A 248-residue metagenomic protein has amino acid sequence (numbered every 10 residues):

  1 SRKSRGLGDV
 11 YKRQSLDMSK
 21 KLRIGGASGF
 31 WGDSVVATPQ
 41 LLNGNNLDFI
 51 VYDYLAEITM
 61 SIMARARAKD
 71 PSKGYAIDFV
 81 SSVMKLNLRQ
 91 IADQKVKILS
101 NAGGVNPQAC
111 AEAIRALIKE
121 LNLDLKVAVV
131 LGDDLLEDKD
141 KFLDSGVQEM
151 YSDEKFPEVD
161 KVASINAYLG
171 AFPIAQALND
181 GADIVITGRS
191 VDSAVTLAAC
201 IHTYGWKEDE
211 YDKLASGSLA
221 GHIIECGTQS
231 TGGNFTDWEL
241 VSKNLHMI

Functional and structural regions predicted by a protein language model:
S1-Q14: Single conserved hydrophobic/aromatic residue that forms the stacking wall/gate of nucleotide- or nucleobase-binding
G8, D48, D183: Conserved acidic residues
V10, L219, I223-I248: Active-site loops and adjacent core secondary-structure elements that bind or stabilize anionic groups
L16-F142, F156-P173: Metallocofactor- and cofactor-centric catalytic cores in central/energy metabolism, strongly enriched
R67-D78, L197-D212: A short, gly/pro- and small-residue-rich
N101-N106, A182-A199: Conserved phosphate/anionic-ligand binding catalytic regions in large, soluble enzymes, centered on
C110-R115, V191-G205: Short Gly/Thr/Asp-enriched flexible loops that form oxyanion-binding sites at enzyme active sites
Y204-G227: Gly/Ser/Thr-rich active-site loops/lids in small-molecule metabolic enzymes that frequently grip phosphoryl groups
